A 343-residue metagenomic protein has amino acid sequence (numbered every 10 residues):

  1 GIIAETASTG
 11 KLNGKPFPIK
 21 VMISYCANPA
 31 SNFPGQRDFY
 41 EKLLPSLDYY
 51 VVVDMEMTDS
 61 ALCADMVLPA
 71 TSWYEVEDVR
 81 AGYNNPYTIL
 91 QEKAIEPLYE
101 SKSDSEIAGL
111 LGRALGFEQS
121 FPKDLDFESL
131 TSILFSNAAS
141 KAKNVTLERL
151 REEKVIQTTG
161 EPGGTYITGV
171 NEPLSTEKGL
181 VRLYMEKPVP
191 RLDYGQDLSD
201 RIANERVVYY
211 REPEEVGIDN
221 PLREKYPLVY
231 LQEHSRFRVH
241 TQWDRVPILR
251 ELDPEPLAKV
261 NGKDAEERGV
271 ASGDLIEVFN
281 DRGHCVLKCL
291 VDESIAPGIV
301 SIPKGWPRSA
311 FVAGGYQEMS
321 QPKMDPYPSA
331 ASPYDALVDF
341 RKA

Functional and structural regions predicted by a protein language model:
G1-L62, S72-V79, I156-R268: Extended redox/cofactor-interaction regions of prokaryotic respiratory oxidoreductases
F39, P45-Y49, M55-T58, L90-R113 (+1 more regions): Phosphate/diphosphate-binding loops
M57-A61, Y74-G82, H284-V286, A296-P297 (+1 more regions): Short gly/pro/ser/thr-enriched loop/turn and capping motifs at secondary-structure boundaries
D65: Catalytic, metal-anchored helix/loop core of enzyme active sites in primary metabolism
L68-P69: Catalytic alpha/beta core of large soluble enzyme barrels
Y74-P97, G112-F117: Glycine/threonine-rich phosphate-binding loop and adjacent beta-strand/alpha-helix elements that clamp
I89-Q91, V170, E177, E224 (+1 more regions): Short strand-coil-strand connectors
D104-R151, T241-K259, K263-A343: Long, contiguous, secondary-structure-rich segments that constitute the structural scaffold of globular domains
